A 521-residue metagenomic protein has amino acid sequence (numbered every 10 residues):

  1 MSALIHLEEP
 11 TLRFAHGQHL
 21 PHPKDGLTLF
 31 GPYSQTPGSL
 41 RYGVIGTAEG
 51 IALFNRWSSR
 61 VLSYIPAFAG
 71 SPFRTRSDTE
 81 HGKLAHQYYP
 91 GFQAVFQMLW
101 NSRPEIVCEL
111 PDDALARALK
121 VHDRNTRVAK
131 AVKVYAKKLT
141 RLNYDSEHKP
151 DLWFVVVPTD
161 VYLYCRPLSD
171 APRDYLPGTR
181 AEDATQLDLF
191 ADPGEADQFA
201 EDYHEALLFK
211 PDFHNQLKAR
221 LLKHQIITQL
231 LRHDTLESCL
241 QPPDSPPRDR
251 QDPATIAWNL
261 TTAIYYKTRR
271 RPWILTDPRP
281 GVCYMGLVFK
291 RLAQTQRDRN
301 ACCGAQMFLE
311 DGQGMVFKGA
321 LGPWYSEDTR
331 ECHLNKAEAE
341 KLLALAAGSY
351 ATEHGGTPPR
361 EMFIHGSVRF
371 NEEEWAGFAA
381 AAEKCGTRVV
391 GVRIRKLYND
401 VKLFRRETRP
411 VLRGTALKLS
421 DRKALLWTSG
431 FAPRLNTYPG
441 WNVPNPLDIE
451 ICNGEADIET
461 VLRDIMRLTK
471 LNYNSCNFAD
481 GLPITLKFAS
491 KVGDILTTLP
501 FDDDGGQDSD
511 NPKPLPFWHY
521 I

Functional and structural regions predicted by a protein language model:
M1-Q35, T261-L275, E338-Y350: Short N-terminal or domain-adjacent regulatory/targeting segments
T11-A85, C165, K290-T295, V316: Domain-scale, conserved, charged regions that form catalytic cores and adjacent regulatory/interaction surfaces
L12-D25, L53-F54, R117-Y135, E327-A347: Phosphate/oxyanion-binding active-site loops and adjacent basic polyanion-contact surfaces
K24-S39, K133-L152, T276-D277, A293-D298: Short, surface-exposed loop and linker segments with low hydrophobicity and enrichment for Pro/Ser/Thr
G43, P66-S71, L99-S102, I106-K120 (+1 more regions): Basic, amphipathic N-terminal segments
S77, H81, A85-N101, D145-K149 (+2 more regions): Long, contiguous domain-sized segments
I106-R127, P243-R248, D252: Charged, often glycine-rich, active-site loop that binds/positions anionic groups
A114-D151, V157-V161: Long, structured protein-protein interaction/assembly regions in large complexes
